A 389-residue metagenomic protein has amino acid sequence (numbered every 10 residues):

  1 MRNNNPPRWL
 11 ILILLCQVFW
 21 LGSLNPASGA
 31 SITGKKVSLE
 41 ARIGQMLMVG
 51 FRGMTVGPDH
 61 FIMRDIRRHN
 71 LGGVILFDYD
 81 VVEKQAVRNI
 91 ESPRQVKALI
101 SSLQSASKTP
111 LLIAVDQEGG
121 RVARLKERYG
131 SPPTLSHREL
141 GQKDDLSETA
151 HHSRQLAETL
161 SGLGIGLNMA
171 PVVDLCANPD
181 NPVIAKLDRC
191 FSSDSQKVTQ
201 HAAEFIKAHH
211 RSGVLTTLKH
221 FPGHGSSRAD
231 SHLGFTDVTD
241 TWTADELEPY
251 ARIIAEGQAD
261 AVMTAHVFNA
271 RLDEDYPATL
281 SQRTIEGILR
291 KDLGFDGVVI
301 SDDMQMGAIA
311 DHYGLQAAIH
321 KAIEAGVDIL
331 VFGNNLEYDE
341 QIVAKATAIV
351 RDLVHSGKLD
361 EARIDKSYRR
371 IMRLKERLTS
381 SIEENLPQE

Functional and structural regions predicted by a protein language model:
R2-I11: Bacterial N-terminal signal peptides that target proteins for export
I11-G22: Bacterial N-terminal signal peptides
A30-Q95, V122-A123: DNA-contacting surface of Y-family translesion DNA polymerases
S38, P58-F61, D65, V74 (+4 more regions): Second-shell residues forming the walls of enzyme active-site clefts
Q104-P132, H152-C176, V198-P222: Glycine-rich, aromatic-flanked loop segments that form ligand/cofactor-binding clefts across common enzyme folds
G130-D144, D188-S192: A charged helix-plus-loop insertion that forms the helical arch/lid used to bind and gate nucleic-acid substrates
L167-C190, T216, H220-T236: Short glycine/serine-rich loop/turn segments
I349, V354-E384: Mid-to-C-terminal alpha-helical segments outside catalytic/metal-binding sites
